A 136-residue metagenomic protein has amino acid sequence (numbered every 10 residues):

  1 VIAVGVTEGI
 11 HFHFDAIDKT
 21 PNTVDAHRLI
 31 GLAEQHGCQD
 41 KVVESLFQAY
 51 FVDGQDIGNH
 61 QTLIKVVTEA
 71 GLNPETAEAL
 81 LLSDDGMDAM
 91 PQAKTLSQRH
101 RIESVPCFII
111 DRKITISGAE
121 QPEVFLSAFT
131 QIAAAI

Functional and structural regions predicted by a protein language model:
V1-T20, V24-D25: Ordered, amphipathic secondary-structure segments that act as subunit-interaction surfaces in large macromolecular
H11, H27-I136: C-terminal cap of thioredoxin/glutaredoxin-like
